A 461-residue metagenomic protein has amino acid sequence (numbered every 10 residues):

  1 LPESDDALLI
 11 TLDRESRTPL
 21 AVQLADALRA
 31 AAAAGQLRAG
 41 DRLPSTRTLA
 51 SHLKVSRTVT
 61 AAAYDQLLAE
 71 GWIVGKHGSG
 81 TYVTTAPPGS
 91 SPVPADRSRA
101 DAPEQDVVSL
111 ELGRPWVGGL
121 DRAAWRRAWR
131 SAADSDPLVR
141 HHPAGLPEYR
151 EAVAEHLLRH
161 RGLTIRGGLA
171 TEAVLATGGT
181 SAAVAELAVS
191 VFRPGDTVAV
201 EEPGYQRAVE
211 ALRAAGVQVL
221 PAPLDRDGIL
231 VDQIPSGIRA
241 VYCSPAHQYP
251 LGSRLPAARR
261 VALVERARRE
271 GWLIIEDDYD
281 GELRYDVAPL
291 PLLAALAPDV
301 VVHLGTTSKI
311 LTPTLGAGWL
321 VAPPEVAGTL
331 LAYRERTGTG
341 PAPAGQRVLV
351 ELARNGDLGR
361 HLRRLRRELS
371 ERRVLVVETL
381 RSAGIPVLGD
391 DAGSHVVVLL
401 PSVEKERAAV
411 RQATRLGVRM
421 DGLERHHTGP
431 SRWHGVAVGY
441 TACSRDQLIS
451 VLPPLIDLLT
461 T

Functional and structural regions predicted by a protein language model:
L1-R130, L138, P147, L331 (+10 more regions): N-terminal basic, amphipathic alpha-helical segments
I73, T197, Q218, L273 (+2 more regions): Residue-level detector of anion-binding/catalytic polar loops
G78, A295-T329, G340-A344: Active-site PLP attachment segment
G113-P115, P245-Y249, K309, C443: Short glycine-rich anion-binding loops that position phosphate/pyrophosphate groups of nucleotides and phosphorylated
R130, A154-L158, V350, R381: Amphipathic, well-packed alpha-helical segments that form the structural scaffold of globular domains
P137-E270, E282-R284, A288-L296, V300-V302 (+1 more regions): Conserved core of the PLP fold type I
P203-Q206, E424-T428: Short, polar loop motifs at secondary-structure junctions
